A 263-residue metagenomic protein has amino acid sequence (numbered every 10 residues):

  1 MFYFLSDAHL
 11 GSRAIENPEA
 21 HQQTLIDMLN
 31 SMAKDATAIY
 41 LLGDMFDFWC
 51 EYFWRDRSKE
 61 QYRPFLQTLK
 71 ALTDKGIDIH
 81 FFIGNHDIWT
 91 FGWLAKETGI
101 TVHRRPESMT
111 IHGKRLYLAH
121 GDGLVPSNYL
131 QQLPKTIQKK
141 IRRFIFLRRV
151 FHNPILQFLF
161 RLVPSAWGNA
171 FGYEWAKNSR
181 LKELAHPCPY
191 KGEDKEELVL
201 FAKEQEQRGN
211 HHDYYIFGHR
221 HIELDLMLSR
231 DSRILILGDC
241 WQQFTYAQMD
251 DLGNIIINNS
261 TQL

Functional and structural regions predicted by a protein language model:
M1, H9-S12, S260-L263: A structural signal for the main folded, soluble domain(s) of proteins
M1-H9, R115-D122, S232-G238: Active-site-proximal beta-strand elements of phosphoester/diester hydrolases
F4, Y40-L41, L118, I216: Structural motif
L5, L10-I111: Core catalytic region of metal-dependent phosphoesterases/phosphodiesterases, especially metallo-beta-lactamase-like
D7, D44, G84, H120 (+2 more regions): Active-site glycine-centered loops adjacent to acidic/histidine catalytic or metal-binding residues that shape
T24-M28, F201, L263: Well-ordered alpha-helical segments embedded in enzymatic catalytic cores
E97, T101-R104, D122, P126-Q138 (+1 more regions): Conserved beta-sheet core of the metallophosphoesterase superfamily
G121-L200: Active-site-proximal loop/helix segment associated with metal-binding centers of metalloenzymes
